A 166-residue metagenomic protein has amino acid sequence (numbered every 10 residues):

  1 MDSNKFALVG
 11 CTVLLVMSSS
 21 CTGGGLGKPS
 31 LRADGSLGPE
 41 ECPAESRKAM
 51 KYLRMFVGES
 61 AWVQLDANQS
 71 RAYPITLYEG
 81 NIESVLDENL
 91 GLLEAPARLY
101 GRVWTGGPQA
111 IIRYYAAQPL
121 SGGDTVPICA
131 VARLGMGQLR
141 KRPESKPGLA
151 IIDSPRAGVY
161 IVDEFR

Functional and structural regions predicted by a protein language model:
M1-V9: Bacterial N-terminal signal peptides that target proteins for export
G10-L15: Hydrophobic helical h-region of N-terminal Sec-dependent signal peptides in bacterial secretory/periplasmic proteins
M17-S20: C-terminal motif of bacterial Sec signal peptides marking the signal peptidase cleavage site
T22-L26: Bacterial signal peptide processing site
L31-R166: Contiguous beta-sheet cores, especially beta-hairpins with glycine/small-residue-rich turns and Gly-(small hydrophobic)
